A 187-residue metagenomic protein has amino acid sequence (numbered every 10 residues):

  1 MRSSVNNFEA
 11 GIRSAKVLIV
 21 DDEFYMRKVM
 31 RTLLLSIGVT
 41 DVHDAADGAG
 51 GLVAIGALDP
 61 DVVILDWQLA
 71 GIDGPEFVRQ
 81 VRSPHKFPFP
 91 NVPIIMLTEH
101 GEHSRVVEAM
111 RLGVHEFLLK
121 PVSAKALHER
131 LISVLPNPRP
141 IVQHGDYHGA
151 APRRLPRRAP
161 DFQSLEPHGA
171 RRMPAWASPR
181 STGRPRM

Functional and structural regions predicted by a protein language model:
F8-A10, P136-M187: CheY-like receiver
F24-H43: Two-component/phosphorelay signaling modules centered on CheY-like receiver
R31, E76, P90, G101-E116 (+3 more regions): Alpha4 helix (beta4-alpha4-beta5 surface) of REC/receiver domains from two-component response regulators
D44, L69-I72: Residue-level signal for the "D+5" position in two-component response regulator receiver
D44-V62: Acidic, metal-coordinating helix/loop segments flanking the phosphotransfer/catalytic sites of two-component signaling
D66-Q68, T98: Active-site residues of response regulator receiver
P75-F89: Short amphipathic alpha-helix used as the core "switch/output" element in two-component signaling
K120: A Lys-centered signature of the CheY-like receiver
